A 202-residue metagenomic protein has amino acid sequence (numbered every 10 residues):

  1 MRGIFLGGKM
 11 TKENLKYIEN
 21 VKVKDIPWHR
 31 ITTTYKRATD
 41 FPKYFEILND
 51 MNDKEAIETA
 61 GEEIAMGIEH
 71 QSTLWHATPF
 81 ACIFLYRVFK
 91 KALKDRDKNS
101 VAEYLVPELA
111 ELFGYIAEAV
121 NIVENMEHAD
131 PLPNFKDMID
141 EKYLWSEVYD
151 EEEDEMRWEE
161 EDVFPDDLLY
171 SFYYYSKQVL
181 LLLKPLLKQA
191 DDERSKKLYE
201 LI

Functional and structural regions predicted by a protein language model:
M10-E55: N-terminal "cap/leader" segments of large eukaryotic alpha-helical scaffolds
T11-E19, L180, K184-I202: Eukaryotic acidic, Ser/Thr-rich intrinsically disordered low-complexity regions
E19-T32, F45, I64-T73, E159-S171: Boundary/linker elements of alpha-helical solenoid repeat scaffolds
T39, H76-L85, N125-P131, Q178: Short sequence/structural elements of tandem HEAT/ARM alpha-solenoid repeats
P42-K54, I83-K94, K188: HEAT/HEAT-like alpha-solenoid repeats
E55-M66, F113: HEAT-repeat alpha-solenoid elements in large eukaryotic scaffold proteins
T59-G61, L105, L109, P165-L168 (+1 more regions): Conserved hydrophobic register position within alpha-solenoid helical repeats
E111-L186: Acidic, serine/threonine- and proline-enriched intrinsically disordered linkers and terminal tails in large eukaryotic
